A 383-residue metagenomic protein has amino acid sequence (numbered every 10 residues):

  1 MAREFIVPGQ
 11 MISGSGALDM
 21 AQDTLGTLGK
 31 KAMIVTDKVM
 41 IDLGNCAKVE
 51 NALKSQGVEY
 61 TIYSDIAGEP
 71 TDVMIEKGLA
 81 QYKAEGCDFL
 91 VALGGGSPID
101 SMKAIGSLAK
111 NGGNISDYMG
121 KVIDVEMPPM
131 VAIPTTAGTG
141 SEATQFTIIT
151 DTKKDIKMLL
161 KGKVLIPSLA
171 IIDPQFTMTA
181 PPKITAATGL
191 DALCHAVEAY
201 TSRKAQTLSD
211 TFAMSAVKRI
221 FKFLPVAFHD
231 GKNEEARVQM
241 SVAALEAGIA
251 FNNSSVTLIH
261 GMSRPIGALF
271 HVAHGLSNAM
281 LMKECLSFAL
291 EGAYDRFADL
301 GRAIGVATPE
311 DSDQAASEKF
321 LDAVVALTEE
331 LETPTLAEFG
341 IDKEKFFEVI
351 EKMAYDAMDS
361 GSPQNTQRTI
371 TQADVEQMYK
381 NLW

Functional and structural regions predicted by a protein language model:
M1-F89, L336: ATP/NTP phosphate-donor binding region
P8-G9, G14-G16, T36-K38, I66 (+10 more regions): Fold-independent oxyanion-binding glycine-rich loops and adjacent beta-strand/coil segments at enzyme active sites
L18-A21, D42-N45, D72, S97-K103 (+3 more regions): Short glycine/serine/threonine-rich phosphate/pyrophosphate-binding segments that cradle anionic phosphate groups
V73-Q175: Glycine/threonine-rich beta-strand-loop-alpha-helix active-site module that forms ligand/phosphate-binding
F146-S254, T366, A373: Carboxylate- and glycine-rich phosphate/diphosphate-binding segment that chelates Mg2+/Mn2+
A199-A326: Active-site segments that bind and position negatively charged phosphate/pyrophosphate groups
F297, A307-W383: C-terminal charged capping/lid subdomain of soluble metabolic enzymes
